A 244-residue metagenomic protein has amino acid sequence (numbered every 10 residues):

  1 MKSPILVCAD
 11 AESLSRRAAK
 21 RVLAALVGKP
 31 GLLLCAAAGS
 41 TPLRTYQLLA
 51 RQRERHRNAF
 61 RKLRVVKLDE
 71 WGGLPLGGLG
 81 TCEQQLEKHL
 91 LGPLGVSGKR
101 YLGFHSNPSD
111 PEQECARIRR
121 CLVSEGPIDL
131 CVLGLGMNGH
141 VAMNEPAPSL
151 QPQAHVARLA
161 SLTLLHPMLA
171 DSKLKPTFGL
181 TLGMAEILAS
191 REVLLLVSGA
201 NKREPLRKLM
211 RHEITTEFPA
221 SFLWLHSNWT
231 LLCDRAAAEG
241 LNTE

Functional and structural regions predicted by a protein language model:
M1-K2, N58-V132: Ligand-binding beta-strand-loop-alpha-helix segment within the catalytic cores of soluble metabolic enzymes
M1-L34: N-terminal glycine-/serine-/threonine-rich phosphate-binding loop
G28-R55: Glycine-rich N-terminal segment of FAD-binding domains in flavoprotein oxidoreductases, spanning the beta-loop-helix
A36-T41, L133-M137, S198: Glycine-rich beta-strand-to-loop/alpha-helix junction loops that act as flexible
L48-A59, Q84, P146-V156, I214: A glycine- and small-aliphatic-rich helix-loop capping segment at beta-alpha/alpha-beta transitions that lines
Q113-C115, A142-A147, P152-A154, P205-L209 (+1 more regions): A short secondary-structure junction signal
N138-M184: Class I SAM-dependent methyltransferase SAM-binding "motif I" and its flanking Rossmann-like core
A185, A189-E244: ATP/nucleoside-binding phosphotransfer catalytic cores, i.e., glycine-rich phosphate-binding loops
